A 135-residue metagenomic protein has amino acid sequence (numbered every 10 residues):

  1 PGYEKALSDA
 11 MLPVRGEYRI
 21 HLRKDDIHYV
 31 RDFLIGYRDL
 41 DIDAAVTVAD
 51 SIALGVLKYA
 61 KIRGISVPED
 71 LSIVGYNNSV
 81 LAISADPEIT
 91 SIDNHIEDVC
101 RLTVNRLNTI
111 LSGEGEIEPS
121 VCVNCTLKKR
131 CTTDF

Functional and structural regions predicted by a protein language model:
Y3-I27: Short beta-strand elements in bilobed, periplasmic/extracellular small-molecule ligand-binding domains
V14-R15, I27-F135: Flexible loop/turn connectors
